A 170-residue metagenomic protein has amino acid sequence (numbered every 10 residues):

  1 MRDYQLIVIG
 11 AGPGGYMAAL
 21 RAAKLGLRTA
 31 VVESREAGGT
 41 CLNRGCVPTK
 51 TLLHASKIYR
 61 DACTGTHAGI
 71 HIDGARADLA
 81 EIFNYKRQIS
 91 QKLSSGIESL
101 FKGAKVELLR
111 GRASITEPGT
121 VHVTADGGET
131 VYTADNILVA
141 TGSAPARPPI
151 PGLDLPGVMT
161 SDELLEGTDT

Functional and structural regions predicted by a protein language model:
R2-Y4, R21-L27, V32-T170: Glycine-rich flavin
G10-P13, S34-R35: Glycine-rich Rossmann-fold phosphate-binding loop(s) that bind the pyrophosphate of adenine dinucleotide cofactors
Y16: Residues forming the Rossmann-fold NAD(P)(H) cofactor-binding site
